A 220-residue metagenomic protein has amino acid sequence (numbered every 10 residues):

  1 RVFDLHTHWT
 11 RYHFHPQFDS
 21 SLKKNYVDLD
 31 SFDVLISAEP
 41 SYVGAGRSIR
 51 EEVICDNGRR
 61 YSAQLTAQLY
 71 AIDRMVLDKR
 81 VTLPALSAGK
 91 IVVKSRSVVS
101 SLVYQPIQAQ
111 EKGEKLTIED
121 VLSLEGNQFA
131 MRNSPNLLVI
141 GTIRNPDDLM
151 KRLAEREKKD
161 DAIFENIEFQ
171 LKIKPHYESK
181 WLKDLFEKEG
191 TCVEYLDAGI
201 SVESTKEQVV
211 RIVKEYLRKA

Functional and structural regions predicted by a protein language model:
R1-R11, L137, D147-A220: NTP-dependent small-molecule kinase module
W9-F129: ATP-dependent small-molecule kinase phosphotransfer cores that center on conserved nucleotide phosphate-binding segments
S31-D33, G89-K90, P135-N136, E189-V193: A generic structural signal for alpha->beta connector loops
S37, V93, L137-I140, E194-L196: Hydrophobic/aromatic beta-strand patches that form the interior of the parallel beta-sheet core in alpha/beta enzyme
P40, G44, S97, R144-N145 (+2 more regions): Short beta->alpha linker loops
V99-H176: A glycine- and Lys/Arg-enriched "phosphate-lid" helix/loop adjacent to the NTP-binding pocket of small-molecule kinases
